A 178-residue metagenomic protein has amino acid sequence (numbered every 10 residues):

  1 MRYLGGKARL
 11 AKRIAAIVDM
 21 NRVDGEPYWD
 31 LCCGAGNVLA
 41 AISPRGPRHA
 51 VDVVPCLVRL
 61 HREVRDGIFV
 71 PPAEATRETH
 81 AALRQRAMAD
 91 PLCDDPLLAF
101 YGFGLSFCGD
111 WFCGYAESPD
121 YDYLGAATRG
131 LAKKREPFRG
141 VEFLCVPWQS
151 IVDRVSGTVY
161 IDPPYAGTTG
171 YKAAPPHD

Functional and structural regions predicted by a protein language model:
M1-D178: Class I S-adenosyl-L-methionine-dependent methyltransferase catalytic core
